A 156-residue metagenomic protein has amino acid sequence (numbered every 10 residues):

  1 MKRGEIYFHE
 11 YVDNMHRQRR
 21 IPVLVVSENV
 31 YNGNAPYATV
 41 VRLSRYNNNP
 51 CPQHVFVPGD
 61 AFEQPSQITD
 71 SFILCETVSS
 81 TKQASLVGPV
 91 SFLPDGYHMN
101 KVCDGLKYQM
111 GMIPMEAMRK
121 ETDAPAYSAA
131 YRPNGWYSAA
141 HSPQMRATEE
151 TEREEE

Functional and structural regions predicted by a protein language model:
F8, R17-R20, V25-A61: Compact nucleic-acid interaction/catalytic patches
F62-E156: C-terminal terminal-subdomain/extension
